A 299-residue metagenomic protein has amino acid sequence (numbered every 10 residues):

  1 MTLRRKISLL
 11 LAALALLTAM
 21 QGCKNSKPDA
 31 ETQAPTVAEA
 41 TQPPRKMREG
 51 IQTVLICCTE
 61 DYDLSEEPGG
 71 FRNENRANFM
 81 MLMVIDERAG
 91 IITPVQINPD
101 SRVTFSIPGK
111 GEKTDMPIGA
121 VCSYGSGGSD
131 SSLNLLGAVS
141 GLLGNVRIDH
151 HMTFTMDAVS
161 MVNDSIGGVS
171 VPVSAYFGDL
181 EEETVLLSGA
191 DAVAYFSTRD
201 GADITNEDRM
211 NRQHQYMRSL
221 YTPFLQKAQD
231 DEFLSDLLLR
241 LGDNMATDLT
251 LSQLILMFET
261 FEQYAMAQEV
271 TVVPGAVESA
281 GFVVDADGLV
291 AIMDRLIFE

Functional and structural regions predicted by a protein language model:
M1-L9: Bacterial N-terminal signal peptides that target proteins for export
L9-A15: Sec-dependent N-terminal signal peptides
T18-G22: C-terminal motif of bacterial Sec signal peptides marking the signal peptidase cleavage site
K24-E299: Non-catalytic, solvent-exposed segments at the cell envelope interface
